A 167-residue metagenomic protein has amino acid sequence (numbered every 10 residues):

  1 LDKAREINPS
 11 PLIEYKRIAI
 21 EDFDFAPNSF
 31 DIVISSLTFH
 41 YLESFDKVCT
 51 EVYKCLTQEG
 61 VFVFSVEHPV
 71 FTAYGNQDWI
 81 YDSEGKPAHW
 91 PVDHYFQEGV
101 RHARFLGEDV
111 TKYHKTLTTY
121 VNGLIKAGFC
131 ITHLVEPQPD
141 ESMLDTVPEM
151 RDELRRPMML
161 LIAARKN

Functional and structural regions predicted by a protein language model:
A4-R5: Conserved SAM-binding loop
P9-D22: Conserved SAM-binding strand-loop segment of SAM-dependent methyltransferases
E21-I32: A short acidic, Gly/Pro-enriched loop at the edge of an enzyme's catalytic core that lines a small-molecule cofactor
D31-D46: A short SAM/SAH-binding and catalytic strip from SAM-dependent methyltransferases
D46-V61: A short glycine-rich, Lys/Arg-flanked "PGG" loop and its adjoining helix->strand segment in the class I
V61-G99: Conserved class I S-adenosyl-L-methionine
G99-V100, T111-L134: Short alpha-helix
A127-F129, V147-N167: Core SAM-dependent methyltransferase catalytic element
